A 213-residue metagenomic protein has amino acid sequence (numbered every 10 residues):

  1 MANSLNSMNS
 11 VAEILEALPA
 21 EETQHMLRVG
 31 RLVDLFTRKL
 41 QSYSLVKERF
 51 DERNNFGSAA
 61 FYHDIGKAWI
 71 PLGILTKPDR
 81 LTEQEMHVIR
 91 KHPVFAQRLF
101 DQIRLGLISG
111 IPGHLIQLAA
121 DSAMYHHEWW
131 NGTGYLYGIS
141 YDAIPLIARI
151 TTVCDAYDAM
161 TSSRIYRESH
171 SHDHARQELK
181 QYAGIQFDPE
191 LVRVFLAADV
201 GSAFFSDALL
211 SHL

Functional and structural regions predicted by a protein language model:
A2-L213: Histidine- and acidic-residue-rich, metal-dependent catalytic cores
